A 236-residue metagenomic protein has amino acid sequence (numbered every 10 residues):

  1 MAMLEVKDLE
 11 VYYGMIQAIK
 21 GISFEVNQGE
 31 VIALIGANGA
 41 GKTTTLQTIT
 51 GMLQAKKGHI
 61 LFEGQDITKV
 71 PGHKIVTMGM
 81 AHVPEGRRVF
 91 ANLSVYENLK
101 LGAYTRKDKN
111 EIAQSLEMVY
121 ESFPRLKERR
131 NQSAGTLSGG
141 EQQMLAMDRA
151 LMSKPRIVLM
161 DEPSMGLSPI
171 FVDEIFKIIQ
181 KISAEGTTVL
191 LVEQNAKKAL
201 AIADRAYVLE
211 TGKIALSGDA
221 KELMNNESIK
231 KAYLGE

Functional and structural regions predicted by a protein language model:
A2-E236: Glycine-rich phosphate-binding loops of nucleotide-dependent enzymes
